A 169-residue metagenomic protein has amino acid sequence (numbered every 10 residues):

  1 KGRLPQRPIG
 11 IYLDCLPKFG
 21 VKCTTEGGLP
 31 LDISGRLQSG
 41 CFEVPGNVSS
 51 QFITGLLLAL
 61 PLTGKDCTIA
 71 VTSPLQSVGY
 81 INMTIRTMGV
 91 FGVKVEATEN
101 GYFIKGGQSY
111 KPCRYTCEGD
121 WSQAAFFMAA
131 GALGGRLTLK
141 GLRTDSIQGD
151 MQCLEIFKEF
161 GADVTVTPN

Functional and structural regions predicted by a protein language model:
K1-N169: Short, structured segments at the rim of ligand-binding sites
